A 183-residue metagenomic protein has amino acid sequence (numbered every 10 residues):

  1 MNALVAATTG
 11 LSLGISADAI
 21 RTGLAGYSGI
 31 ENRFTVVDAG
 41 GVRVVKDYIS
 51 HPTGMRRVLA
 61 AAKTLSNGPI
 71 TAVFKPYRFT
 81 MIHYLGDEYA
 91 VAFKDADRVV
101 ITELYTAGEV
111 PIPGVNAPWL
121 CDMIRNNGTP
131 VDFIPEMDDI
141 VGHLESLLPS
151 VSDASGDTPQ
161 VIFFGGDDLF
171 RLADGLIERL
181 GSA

Functional and structural regions predicted by a protein language model:
M1-R98: Nucleotide phosphate-binding/pyrophosphate-handling subdomain across enzymes that bind or process nucleotide phosphates
V45-K46, G108, I134, F163-F164: Thr-Gly-centered strand-to-loop micro-motif
G54-V58, Y84-L85, I112-N116, L172-G175: Residues at alpha-helix caps and immediate loop-helix transition turns in enzyme cores, especially N- and C-cap
P76-F79, L104-A107, G166-L169: Short glycine-rich anion-binding loops that position phosphate/pyrophosphate groups of nucleotides and phosphorylated
A90-G156: C-terminal helical cap/extension that packs against the catalytic core of soluble nucleotide-cofactor enzymes
I101-L104, R179-A183: Short, flexible loop segments at boundaries between secondary-structure elements
I140-R179: A glycine-rich beta-strand to alpha-helix segment that forms a phosphate/ribose-binding loop at ligand/cofactor sites
